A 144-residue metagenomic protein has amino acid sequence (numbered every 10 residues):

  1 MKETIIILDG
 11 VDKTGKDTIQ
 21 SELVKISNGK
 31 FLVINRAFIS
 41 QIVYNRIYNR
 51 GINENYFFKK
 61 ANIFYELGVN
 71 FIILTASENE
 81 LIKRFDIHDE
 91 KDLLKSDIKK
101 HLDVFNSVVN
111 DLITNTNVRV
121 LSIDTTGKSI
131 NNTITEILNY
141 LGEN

Functional and structural regions predicted by a protein language model:
E3, Y65-N70, T116-R119: Short glycine-/polar-rich loops that comprise or flank the Walker A/P-loop and associated switch/sensor motifs
L8: Hydrophobic anchor at the beta1->P-loop junction of P-loop NTPases
V11-D12: The conserved Walker
K16-D17: Walker A/P-loop
K25-E78, V104: Glycine-rich phosphate-binding loop used to anchor ATP phosphates in small-molecule kinases, encompassing both
N62-L112, T125: A glycine- and Lys/Arg-enriched "phosphate-lid" helix/loop adjacent to the NTP-binding pocket of small-molecule kinases
E90-K91, D103-N144: NTP-dependent small-molecule kinase module
